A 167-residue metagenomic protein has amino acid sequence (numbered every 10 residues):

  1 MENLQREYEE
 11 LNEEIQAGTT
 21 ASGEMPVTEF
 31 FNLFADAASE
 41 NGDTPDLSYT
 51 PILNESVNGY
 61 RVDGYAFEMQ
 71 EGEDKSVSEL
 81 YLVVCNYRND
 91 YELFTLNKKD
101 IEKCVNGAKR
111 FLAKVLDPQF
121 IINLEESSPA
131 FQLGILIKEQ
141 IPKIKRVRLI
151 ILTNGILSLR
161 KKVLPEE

Functional and structural regions predicted by a protein language model:
M1-V27: Charged, often low-complexity linker/regulatory segments
G23-P142, V147-R148, L152-E166: Catalytic centers of nucleases
